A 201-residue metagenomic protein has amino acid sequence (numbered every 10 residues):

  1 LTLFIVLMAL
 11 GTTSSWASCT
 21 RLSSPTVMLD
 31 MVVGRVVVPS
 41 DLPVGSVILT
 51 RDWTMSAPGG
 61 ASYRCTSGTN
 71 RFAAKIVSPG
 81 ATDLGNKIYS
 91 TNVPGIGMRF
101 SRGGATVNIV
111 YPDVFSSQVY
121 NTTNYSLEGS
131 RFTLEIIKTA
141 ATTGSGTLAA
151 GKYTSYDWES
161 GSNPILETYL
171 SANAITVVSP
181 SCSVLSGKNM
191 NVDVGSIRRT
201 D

Functional and structural regions predicted by a protein language model:
T2-G11: Bacterial N-terminal signal peptides
T2-L3, A73, A172, V194: Low-complexity, intrinsically disordered short peptide segments enriched in small/polar/basic residues
M8, W16-S181: N-terminal export/ancillary region detector
Y169-T200: Surface-exposed beta-loop interaction hotspot
